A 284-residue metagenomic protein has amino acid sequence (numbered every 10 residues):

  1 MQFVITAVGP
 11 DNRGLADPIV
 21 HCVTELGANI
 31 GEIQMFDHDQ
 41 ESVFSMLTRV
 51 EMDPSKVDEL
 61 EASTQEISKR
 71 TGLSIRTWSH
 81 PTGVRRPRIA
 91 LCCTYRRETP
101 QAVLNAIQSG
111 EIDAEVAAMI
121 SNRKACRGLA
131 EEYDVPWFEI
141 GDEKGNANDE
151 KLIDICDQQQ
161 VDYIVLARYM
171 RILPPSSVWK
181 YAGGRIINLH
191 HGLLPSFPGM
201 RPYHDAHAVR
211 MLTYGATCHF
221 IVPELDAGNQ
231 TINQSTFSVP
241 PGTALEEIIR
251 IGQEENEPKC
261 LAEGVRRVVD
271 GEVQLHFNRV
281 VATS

Functional and structural regions predicted by a protein language model:
M1-P87: A conserved regulatory-domain signal marking ACT and ACT-like small-molecule sensing domains and adjacent regulatory
P10, I89-E98: Short, glycine-rich nucleotide/cofactor-binding loops
I30, I75, W137-F138, Y163 (+2 more regions): Hydrophobic beta-strand scaffold residues
E98-Q108: Histidine-anchored nucleotide/phosphate-binding helix
G110-A114, W179-A182: Short, conserved loop/helix-junction motifs that constitute active-site signature segments in enzyme catalytic cores
A114-A125: Short internal beta-strands
R123, N148-E150, Q159-S284: Donor/substrate-binding cores of folate-linked one-carbon enzymes
E131-Q159: Adenosine-nucleotide cofactor-binding segment
